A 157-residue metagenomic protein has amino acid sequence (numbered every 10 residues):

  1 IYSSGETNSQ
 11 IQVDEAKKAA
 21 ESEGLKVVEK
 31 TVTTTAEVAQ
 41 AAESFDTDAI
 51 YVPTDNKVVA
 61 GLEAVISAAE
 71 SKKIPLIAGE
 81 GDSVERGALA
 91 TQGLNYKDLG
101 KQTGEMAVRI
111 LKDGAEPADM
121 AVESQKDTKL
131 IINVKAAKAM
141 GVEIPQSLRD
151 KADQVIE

Functional and structural regions predicted by a protein language model:
I1-E157: Short hydrophobic alpha-helices and adjacent helix-cap/hinge residues
